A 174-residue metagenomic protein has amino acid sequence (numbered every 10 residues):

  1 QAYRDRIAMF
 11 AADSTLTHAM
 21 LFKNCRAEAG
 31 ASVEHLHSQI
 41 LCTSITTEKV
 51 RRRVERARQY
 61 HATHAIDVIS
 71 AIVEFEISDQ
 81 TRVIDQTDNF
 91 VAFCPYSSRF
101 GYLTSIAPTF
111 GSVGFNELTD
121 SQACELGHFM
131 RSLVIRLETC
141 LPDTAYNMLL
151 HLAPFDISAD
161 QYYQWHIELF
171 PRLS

Functional and structural regions predicted by a protein language model:
Q1-S174: HIT superfamily nucleotide-processing domains
